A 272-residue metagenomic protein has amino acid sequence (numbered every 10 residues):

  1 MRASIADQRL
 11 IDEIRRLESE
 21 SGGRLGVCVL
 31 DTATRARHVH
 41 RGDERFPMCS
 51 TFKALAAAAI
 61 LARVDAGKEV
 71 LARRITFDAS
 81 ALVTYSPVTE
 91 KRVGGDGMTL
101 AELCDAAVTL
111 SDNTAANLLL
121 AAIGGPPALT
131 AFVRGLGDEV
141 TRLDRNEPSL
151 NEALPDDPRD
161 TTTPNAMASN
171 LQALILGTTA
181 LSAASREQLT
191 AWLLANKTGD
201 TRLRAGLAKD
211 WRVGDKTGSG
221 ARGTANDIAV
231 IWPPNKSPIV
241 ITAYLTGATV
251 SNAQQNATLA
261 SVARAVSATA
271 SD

Functional and structural regions predicted by a protein language model:
I5-L17, A33, A122, N170-T201 (+3 more regions): Structured C-terminal helix/loop/strand segments within mature extracytoplasmic catalytic/sensor domains
E20-F46, E69: Short, conserved catalytic-motif segment at the N-terminal edge
S21-R24, T99, N117-L176: Mid-domain, small-residue-enriched loop/turn segments at the edges of structured enzyme/sensor domains
G26-L30, V39, L55, T76 (+2 more regions): Soluble periplasmic/extracytoplasmic beta-strand elements of cell-envelope proteins
T32, L71-V88, I123-G124, W192: Acidic helix-start/capping segments at beta-turn-to-alpha-helix junctions
R35, P47-I75, I241: Active-site SXXK
A62-A81, T130, S182-S185: Short, well-structured active-site flanking segments
L82-L118, P126, D160, P164: Conserved catalytic neighborhood of penicillin-recognizing serine enzymes
